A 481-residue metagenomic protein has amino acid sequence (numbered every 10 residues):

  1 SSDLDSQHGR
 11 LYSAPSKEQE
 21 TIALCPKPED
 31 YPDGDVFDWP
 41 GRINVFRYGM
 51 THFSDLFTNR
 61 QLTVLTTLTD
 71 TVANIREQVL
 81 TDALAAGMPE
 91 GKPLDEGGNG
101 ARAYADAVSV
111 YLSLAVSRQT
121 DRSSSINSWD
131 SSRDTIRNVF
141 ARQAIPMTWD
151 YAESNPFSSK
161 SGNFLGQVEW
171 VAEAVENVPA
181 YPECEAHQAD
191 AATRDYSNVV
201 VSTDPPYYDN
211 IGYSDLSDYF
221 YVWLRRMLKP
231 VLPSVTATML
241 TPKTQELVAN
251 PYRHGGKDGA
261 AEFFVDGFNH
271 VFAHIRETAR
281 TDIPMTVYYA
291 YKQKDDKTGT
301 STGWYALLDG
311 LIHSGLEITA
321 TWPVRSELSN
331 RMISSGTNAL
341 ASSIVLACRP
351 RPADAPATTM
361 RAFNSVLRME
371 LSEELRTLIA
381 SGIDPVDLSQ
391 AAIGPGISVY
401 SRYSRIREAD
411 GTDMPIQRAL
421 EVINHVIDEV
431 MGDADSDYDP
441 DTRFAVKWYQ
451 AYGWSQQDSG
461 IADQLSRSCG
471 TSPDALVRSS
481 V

Functional and structural regions predicted by a protein language model:
S2-V199, N210-K257, V271, A290-Y291 (+2 more regions): Nucleic-acid modification enzymes, centered on SAM-dependent nucleic-acid methyltransferases
S202-T203: Hydrophobic residues in beta-strands of the RecA-like P-loop NTPase core, especially within AAA+ ATPase
P206: Switch II (G3) loop of P-loop NTPases
G259-D266, Y291: Extended, compositionally biased non-globular segments
V265-I283, D309-S314: A short glycine-rich, Lys/Arg-flanked "PGG" loop and its adjoining helix->strand segment in the class I
